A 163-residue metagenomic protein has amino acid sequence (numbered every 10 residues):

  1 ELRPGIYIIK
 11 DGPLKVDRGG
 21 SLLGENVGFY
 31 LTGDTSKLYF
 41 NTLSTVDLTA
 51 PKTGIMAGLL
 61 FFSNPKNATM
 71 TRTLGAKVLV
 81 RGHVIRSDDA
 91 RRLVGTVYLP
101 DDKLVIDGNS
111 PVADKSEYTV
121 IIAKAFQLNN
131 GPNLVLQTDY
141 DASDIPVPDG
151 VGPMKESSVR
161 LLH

Functional and structural regions predicted by a protein language model:
E1-V135: Long, polar low-complexity repeats
T119-H163: Low-complexity, S/T/G/P-rich flexible repeat/linker segments used as non-globular hinges and stalks within
